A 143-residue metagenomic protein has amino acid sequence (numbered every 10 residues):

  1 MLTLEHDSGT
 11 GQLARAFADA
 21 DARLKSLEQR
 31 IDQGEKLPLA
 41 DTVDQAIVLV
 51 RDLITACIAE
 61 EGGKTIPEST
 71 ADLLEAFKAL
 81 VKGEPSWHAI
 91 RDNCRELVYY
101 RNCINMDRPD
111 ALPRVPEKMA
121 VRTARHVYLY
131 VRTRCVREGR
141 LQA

Functional and structural regions predicted by a protein language model:
M1-V81, A89, E96, Y128-A143: Amphipathic alpha-helical interface elements
H88-Q142: Charge-enriched, short contiguous segments at helix-coil
